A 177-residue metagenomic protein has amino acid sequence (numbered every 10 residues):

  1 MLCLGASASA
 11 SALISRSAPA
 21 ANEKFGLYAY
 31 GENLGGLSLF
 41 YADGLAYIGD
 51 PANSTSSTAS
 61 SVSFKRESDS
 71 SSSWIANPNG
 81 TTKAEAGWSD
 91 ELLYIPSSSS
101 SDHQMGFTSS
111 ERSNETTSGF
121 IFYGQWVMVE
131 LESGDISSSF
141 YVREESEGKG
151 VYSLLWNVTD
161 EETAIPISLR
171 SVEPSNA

Functional and structural regions predicted by a protein language model:
M1-A12: Cleavable N-terminal signal peptides of Sec/SRP-targeted secreted and luminal proteins
A6-A8, S17, S68, S97 (+1 more regions): Generic low-complexity, intrinsically disordered sequence content enriched in small uncharged/hydrophobic residues
L13-Y47, S99-A177: Extracellular glycan/ECM-engagement signal in secreted proteins
A52-S98: Short, well-structured hydrophobic secondary-structure segments
